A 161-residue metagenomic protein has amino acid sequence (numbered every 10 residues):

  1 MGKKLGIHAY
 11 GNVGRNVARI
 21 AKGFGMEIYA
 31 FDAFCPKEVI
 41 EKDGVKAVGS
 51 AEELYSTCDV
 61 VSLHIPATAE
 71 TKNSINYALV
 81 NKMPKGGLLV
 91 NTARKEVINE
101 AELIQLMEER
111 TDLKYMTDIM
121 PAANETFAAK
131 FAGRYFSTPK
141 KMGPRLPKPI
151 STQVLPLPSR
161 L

Functional and structural regions predicted by a protein language model:
M1-N16, G44: Glycine-rich NAD(P)-binding loop of Rossmann-like domains
N12, N16, V60, E102 (+2 more regions): Alpha-helical scaffold segments in soluble metabolic enzymes
A18, K22, M107: Gly/Ala-rich phosphate-binding loop of Rossmann-like dinucleotide-binding domains, activating on the conserved
M26-E27: Residues at the starts of beta-strands that form the adenosine-phosphate
D32: Conserved acidic E/D residue at the C-terminus of a beta-strand in Rossmann-like folds
C35-A129: Rossmann-like adenosine-cofactor binding region
P121-L161: C-terminal helix-to-coil terminal segments
